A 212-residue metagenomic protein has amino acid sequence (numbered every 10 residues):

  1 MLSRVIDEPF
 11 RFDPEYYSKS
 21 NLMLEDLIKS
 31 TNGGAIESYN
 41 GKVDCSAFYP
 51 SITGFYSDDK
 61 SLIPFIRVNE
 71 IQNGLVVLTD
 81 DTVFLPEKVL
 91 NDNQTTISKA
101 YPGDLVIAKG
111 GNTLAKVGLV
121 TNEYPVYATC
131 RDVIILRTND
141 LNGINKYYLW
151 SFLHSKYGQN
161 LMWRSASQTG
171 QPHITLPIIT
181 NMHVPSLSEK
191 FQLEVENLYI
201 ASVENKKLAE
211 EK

Functional and structural regions predicted by a protein language model:
M1-S61, S188-K212: Non-catalytic DNA-recognition/assembly elements of restriction-modification systems
I36-F55, I71-P102: Sequence-specific dsDNA recognition surfaces
D59-L62, K99-G103, T129-C130, I178: Short, well-ordered loop/turn elements at secondary-structure boundaries
F65-V68: Extended, well-ordered protein cores
Q72, N112, S188: Flexible, active-site-proximal loop/turn residues at the rims of small-molecule/cofactor binding pockets and catalytic
S98, V106-S151: A short beta-sheet element
V126-I134, S167-L193: A short glycine-rich beta-alpha junction/loop motif
K146-I174: Short, positively charged
